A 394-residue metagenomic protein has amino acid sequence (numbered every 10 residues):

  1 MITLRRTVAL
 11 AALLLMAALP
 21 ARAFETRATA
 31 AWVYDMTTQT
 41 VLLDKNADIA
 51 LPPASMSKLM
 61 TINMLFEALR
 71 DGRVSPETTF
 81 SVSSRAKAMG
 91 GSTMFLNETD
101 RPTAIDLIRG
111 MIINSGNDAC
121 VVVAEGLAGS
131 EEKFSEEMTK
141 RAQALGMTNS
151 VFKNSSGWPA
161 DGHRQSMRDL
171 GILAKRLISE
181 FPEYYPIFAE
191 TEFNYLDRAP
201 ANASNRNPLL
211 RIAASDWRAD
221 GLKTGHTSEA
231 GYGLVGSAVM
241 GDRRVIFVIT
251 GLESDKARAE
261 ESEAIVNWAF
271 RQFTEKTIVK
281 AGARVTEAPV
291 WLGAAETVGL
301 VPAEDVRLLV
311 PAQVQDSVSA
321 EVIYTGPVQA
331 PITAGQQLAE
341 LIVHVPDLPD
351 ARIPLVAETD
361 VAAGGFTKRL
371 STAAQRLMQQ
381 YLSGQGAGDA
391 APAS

Functional and structural regions predicted by a protein language model:
M1-A9: Bacterial N-terminal signal peptides that target proteins for export
I2-T3, L19, S55, D220 (+1 more regions): Short alpha-helical segments used as structural interaction elements across diverse proteins
L4-R5, A21, K140, A257 (+1 more regions): Short, intrinsically disordered low-complexity segments
A9-A18: Bacterial N-terminal signal peptides
A21-P182: Active-site-adjacent loops and short helices of periplasmic peptidoglycan-processing enzymes
T148-V151, P159-R164, R168-S394: Domain-terminus/edge residues, biased toward the C-terminal soluble/receptor-binding domains of extracytoplasmic
